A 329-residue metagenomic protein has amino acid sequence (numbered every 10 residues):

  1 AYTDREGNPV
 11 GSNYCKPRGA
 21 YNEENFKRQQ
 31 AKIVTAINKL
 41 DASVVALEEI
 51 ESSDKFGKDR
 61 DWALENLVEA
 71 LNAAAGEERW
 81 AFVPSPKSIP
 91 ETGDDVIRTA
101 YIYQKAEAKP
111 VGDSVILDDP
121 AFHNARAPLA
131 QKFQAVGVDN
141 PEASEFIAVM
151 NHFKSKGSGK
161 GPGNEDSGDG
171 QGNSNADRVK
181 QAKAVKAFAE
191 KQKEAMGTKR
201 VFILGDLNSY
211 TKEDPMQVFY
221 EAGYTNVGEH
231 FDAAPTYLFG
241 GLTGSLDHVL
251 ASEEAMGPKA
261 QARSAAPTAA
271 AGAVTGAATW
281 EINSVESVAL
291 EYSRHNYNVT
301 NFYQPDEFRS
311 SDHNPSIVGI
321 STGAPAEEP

Functional and structural regions predicted by a protein language model:
A1-E328: Divalent cation-coordinating acidic motifs and surrounding scaffolds that mediate Ca2+/Mg2+/Mn2+/Zn2+-dependent binding
